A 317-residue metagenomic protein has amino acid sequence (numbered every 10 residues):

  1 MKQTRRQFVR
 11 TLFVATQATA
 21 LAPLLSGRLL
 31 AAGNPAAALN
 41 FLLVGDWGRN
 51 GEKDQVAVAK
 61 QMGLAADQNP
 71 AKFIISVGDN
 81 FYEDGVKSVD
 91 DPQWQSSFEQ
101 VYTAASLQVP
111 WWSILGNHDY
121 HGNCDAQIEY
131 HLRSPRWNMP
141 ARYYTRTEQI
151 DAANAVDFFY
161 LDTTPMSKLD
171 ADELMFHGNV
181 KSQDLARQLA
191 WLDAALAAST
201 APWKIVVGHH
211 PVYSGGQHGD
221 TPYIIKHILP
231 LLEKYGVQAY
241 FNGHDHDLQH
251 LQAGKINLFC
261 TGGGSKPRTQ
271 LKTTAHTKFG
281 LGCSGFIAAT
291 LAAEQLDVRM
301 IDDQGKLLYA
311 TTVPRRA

Functional and structural regions predicted by a protein language model:
M1-T19: N-terminal secretory signal peptides and thylakoid transit peptides that target proteins across membranes
G27-Q93, S182, A186-R187, A194 (+1 more regions): N-terminal active-site segment of His-dependent metallophosphoesterases
F41-L43, I74-S76, S113, V206 (+1 more regions): Residue-level marker for buried hydrophobic side chains located in beta-strands that build the well-ordered beta-sheet
G45-D46, G78-D79, L161, G208 (+1 more regions): Active-site flanking residues adjacent to catalytic metal/cofactor-binding acidic residues
G63, Y82-P202, G219, Y223-A239 (+2 more regions): Extended active-site neighborhood of metal-dependent phosphoesterases/phosphodiesterases
S199-G215: Short acidic, glycine-rich surface-loop motifs adjacent to enzyme active sites
L296-V298: Hydrophobic residues embedded in beta-strands of well-ordered beta-sheets
G305-L307: Residue-level signal for glycine
